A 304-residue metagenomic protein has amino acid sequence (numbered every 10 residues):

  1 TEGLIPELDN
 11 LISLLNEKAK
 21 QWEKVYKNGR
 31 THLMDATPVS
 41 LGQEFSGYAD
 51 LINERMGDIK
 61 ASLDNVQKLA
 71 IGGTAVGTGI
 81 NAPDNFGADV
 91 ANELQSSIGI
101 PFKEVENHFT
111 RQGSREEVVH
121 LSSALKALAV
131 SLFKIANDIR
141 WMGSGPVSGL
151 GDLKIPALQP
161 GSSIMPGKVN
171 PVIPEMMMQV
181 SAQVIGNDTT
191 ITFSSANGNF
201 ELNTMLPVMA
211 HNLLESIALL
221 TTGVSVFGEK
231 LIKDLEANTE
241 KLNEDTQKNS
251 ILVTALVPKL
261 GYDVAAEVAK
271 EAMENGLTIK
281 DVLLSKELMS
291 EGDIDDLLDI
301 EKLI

Functional and structural regions predicted by a protein language model:
T1-I304: Conserved, well-structured ligand/cofactor-binding cores
